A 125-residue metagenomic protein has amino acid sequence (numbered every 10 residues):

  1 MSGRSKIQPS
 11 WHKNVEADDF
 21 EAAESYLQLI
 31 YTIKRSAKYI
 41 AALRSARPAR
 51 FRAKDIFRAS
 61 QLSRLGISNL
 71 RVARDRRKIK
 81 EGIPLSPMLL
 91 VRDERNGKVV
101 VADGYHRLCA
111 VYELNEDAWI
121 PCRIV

Functional and structural regions predicted by a protein language model:
M1-I67: An acidic, glycine-rich, mixed-charge low-complexity segment common to nucleic-acid enzymes
K6, S10-D19, L85-V125: A short, basic-hydrophobic beta/loop patch
A42-V100, Y112: Short alpha-helix boundary/capping and kink motifs at helix termini
